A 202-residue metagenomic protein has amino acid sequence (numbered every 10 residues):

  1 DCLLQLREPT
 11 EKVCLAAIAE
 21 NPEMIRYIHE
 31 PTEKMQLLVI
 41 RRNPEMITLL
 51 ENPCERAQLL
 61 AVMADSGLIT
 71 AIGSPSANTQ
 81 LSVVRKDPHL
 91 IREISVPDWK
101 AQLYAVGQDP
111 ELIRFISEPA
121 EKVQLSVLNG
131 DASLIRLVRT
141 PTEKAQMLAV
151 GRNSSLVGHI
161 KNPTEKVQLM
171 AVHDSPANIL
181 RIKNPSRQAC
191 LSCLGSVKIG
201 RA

Functional and structural regions predicted by a protein language model:
C2-P9, V13-I18, P22-I40, M46-P53 (+13 more regions): Fold-core signature of tandem repeat domains
A202: Conserved small/polar residues in nucleotide/adenosyl-binding loops
